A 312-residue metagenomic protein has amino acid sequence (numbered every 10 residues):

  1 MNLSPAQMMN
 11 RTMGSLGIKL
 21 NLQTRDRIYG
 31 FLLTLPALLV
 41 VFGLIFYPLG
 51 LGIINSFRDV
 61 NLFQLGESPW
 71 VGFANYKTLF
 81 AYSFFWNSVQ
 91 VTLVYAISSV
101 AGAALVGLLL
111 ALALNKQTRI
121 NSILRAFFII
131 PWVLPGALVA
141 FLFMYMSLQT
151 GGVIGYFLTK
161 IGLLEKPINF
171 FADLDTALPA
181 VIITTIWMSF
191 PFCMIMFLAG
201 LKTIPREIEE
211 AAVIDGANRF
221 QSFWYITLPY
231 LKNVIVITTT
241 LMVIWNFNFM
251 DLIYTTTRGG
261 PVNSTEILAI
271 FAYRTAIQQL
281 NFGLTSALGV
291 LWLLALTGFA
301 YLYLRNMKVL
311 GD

Functional and structural regions predicted by a protein language model:
M1-T24: Short, Lys/Arg-rich, polar N-terminal cytosolic tail immediately upstream of the first transmembrane signal-anchor
D26-D312: A structural signal for multi-pass alpha-helical bundles of membrane permease subunits that mediate small-molecule
